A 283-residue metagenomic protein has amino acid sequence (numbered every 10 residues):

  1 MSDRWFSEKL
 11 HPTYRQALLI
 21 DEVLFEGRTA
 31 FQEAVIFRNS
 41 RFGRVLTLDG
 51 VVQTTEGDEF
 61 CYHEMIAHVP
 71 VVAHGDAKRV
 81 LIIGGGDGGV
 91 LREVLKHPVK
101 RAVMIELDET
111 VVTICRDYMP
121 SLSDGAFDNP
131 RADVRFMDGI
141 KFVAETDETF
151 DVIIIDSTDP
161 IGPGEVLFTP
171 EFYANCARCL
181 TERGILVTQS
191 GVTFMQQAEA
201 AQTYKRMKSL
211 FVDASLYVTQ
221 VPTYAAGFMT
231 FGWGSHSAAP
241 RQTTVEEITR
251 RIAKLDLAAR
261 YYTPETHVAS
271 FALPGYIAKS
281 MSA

Functional and structural regions predicted by a protein language model:
M1-R38, K205, A226-A283: SAM/dcSAM-binding transferase cores
M1-W5, T54-R183, M195-T203, A225 (+1 more regions): The AdoMet/dcAdoMet-binding core of the Class I SAM-like
R41-F42: Short strand-connecting beta-turns/loops that link adjacent beta-strands
T47-L48: A general beta-strand register signal
T158, S190-T193, T219: Histidine- and/or cysteine-centered catalytic micro-motif in compact active-site loops
Y173-A174, E199-V221, G232: Conserved Class I S-adenosyl-L-methionine
R183-S190: Conserved beta-strand signature within the Rossmann-like core of class I S-adenosyl-L-methionine
